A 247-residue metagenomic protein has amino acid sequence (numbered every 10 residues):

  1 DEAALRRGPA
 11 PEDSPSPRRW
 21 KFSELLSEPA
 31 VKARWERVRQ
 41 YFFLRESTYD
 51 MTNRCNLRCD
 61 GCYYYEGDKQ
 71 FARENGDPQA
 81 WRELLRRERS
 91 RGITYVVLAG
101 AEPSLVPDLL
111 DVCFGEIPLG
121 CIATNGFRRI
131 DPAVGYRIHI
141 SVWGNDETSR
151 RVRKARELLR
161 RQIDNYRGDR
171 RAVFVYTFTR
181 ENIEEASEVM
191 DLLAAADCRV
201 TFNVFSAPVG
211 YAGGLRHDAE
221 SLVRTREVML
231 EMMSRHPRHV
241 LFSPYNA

Functional and structural regions predicted by a protein language model:
D1-L5, S90, Y136, S141-A247: Radical SAM enzyme [4Fe-4S]-AdoMet core and its adjacent flexible, acidic and glycine-rich loops/tails across
L5-P132: Conserved alpha-helical substructure of the radical SAM core
